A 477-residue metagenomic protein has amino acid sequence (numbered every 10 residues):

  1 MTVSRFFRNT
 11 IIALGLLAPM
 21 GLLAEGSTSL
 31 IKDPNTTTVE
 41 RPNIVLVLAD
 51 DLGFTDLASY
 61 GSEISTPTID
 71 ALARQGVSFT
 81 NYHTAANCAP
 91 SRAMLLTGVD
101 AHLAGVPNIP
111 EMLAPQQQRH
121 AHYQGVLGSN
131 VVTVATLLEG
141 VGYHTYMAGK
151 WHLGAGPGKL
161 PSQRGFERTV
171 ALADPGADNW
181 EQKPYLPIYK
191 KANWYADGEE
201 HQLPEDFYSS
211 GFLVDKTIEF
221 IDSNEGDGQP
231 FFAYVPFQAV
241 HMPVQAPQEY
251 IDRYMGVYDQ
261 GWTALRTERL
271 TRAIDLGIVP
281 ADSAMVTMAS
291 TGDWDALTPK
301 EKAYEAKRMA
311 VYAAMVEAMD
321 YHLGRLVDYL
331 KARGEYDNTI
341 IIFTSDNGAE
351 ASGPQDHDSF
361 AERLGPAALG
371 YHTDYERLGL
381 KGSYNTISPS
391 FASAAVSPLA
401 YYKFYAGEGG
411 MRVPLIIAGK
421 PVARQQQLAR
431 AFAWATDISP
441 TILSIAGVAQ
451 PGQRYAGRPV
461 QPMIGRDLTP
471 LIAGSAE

Functional and structural regions predicted by a protein language model:
T2-I11: Bacterial N-terminal signal peptides that target proteins for export
G15-L16, G21, E25-E477: Formylglycine-dependent sulfatase
